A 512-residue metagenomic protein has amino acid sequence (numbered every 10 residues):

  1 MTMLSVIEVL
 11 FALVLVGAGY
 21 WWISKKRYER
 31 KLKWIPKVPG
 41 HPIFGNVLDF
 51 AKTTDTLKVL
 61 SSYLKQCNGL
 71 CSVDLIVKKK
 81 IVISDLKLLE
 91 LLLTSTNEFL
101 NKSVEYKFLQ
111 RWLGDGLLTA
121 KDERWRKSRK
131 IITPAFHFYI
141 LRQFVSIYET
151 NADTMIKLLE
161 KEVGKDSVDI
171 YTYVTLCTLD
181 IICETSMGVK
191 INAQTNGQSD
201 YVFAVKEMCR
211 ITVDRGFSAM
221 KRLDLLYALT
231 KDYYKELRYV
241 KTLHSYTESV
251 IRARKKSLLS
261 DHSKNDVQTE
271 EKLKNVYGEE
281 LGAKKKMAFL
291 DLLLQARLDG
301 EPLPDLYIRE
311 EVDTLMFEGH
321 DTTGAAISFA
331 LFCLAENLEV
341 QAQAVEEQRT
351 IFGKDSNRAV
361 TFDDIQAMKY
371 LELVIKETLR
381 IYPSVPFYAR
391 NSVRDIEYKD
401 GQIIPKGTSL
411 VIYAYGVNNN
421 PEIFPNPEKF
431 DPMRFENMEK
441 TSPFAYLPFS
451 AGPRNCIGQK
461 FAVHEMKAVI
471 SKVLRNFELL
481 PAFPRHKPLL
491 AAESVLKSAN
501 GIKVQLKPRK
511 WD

Functional and structural regions predicted by a protein language model:
T2-K127, R142, S146-L158, K235 (+1 more regions): N-terminal membrane-proximal hinge/A-helix region immediately C-terminal to the signal-anchor transmembrane segment
T2-V16, D74-I81, Y139-T150, E160-E184 (+7 more regions): Cytochrome P450
V47-N68, S245, S249, R358-Q402 (+2 more regions): Conserved cytochrome P450 K-helix E-x-x-R motif and the immediately C-terminal K′/meander segment
L48, V59, H137-Y139, V240-I327 (+4 more regions): Conserved cytochrome P450 catalytic core segment spanning the I/J/K helices
P134, E318, E436-M466, L490-E493: Cytochrome P450 heme-thiolate "Cys pocket" and heme-binding signature region
T178, I182, M187, Y239-E248 (+9 more regions): Central I-helix of cytochrome P450 enzymes
L338-Q341, Q459-K497: Cytochrome P450 heme-binding "Cys pocket" and the immediately downstream C-terminal segment
I412-E439: Conserved cytochrome P450 K-helix/beta-meander segment immediately N-terminal to the heme-binding cysteine loop
